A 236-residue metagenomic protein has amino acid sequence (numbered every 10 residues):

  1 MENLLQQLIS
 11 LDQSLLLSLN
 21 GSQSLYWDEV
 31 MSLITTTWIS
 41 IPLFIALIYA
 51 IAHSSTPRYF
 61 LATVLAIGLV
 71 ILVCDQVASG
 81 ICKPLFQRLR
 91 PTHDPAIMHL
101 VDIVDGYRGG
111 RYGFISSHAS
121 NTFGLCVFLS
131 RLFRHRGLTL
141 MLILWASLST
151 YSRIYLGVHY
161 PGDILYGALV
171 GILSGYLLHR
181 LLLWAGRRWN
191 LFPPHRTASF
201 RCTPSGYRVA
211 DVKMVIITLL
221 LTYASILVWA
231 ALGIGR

Functional and structural regions predicted by a protein language model:
M1-L43, A78-R108, H195, L232-R236: N-terminal transmembrane-helix/juxtamembrane module of multi-pass inner/ER membrane proteins
I34-I51, L65, H118-N121, M141: Hydrophobic alpha-helical transmembrane segments
P42-I51, G68-L72, M214-A230: Hydrophobic core of alpha-helical transmembrane segments in multi-pass integral membrane proteins
A46-A52, S147, L169: Hydrophobic transmembrane alpha-helices of multi-pass, membrane-embedded glycosylation machinery
I48-A52, C74, A78-Q87, S130 (+2 more regions): Membrane-water interface at transmembrane helix exits
I48-V77, T139: Interfacial segments of alpha-helical transmembrane regions
L65, L69-C74, A78, Y166-S174 (+1 more regions): Hydrophobic faces of alpha-helical transmembrane segments in multi-pass integral membrane proteins
D102-R236: Membrane-embedded catalytic cores of phosphoryl/pyrophosphoryl-handling enzymes
